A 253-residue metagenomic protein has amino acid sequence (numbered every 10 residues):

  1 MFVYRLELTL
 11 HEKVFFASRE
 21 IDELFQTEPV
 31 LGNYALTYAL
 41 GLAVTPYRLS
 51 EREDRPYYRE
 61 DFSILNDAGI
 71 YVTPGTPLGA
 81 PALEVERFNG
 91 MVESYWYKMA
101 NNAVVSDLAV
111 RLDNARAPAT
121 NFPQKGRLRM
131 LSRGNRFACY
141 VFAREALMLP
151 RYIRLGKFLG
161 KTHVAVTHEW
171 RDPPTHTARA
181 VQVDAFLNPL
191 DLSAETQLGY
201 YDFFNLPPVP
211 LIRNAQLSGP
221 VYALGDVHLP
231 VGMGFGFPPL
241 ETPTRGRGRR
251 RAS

Functional and structural regions predicted by a protein language model:
F2-E12: Short amphipathic
L10-V14, A143-E145: Beta-strand elements of well-folded, non-transmembrane domains
V14-E20: Short N-terminal binding/cap micro-motifs at the start of the first secondary-structure element
S18, S50, L149-R151: Short acidic, gly/pro-rich beta-turn/loop elements at beta-sheet edges and active-site/ligand-binding grooves
E20-D22, L112-Q124, E241-T244, R251-A252: Short linear interaction motifs
D22-E28: Short, polar loop/linker segments at the starts of domains and inter-domain junctions
E28-A146: Extended, compositionally biased
R129, G134-S253: Basic polyanion-binding and macromolecular-assembly surfaces
